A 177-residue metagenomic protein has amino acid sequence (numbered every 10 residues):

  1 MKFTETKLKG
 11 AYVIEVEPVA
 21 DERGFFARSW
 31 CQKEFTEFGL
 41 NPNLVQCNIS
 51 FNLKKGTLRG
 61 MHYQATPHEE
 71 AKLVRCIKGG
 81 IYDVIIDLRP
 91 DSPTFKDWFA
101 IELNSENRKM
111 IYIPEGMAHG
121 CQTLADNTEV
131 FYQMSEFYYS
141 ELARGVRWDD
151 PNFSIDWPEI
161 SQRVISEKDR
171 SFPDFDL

Functional and structural regions predicted by a protein language model:
M1-E106, N127, M134-L177: Non-catalytic, conserved peripheral segments adjacent to functional cores
L103-D126: Conserved metal-binding segment of the jelly-roll/cupin
